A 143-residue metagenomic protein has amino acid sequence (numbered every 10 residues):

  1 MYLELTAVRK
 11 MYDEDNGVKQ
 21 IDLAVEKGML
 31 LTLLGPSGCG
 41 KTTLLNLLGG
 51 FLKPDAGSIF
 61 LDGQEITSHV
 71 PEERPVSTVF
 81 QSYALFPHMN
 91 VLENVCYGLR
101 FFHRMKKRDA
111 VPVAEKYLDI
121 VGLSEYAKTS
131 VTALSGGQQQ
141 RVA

Functional and structural regions predicted by a protein language model:
T32, T78, R141-A143: ABC ATPase nucleotide-binding domain "signature" region
L34-P36: The feature captures the beta-strand-to-loop junction immediately N-terminal to the Walker
G49: Helix-to-loop junction immediately C-terminal to a conserved catalytic motif
G63-E65, K107-Y126: Conserved ABC ATPase "signature" region
E65-F80, F101, K107-V111: ABC ATPase NBD coupling module
M89-G98, S130: Short coil-to-helix segment of the ABC ATPase nucleotide-binding domain corresponding to the Q-loop/switch region
S130-L134, Q138: Conserved ABC ATPase signature
